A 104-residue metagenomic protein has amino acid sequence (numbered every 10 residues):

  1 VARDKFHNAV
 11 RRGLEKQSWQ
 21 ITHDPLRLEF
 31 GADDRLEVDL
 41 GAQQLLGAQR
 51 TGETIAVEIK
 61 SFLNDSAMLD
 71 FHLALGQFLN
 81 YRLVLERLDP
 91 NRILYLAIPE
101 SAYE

Functional and structural regions predicted by a protein language model:
A2-H7, R11: Nuclease catalytic cores
K5, R35, L73-G76: Generic alpha-helix structural propensity
Q20-I55, D70: Active-site metal-binding core of divalent-cation-utilizing nuclease and nuclease-like domains
Q43-L45, F62, A97-S101: Beta-hairpin (beta-strand-turn-beta-strand) motif
I55, I59-N80, V84-L85: Mg2+/Mn2+-dependent nuclease catalytic core
F71, L83-E104: Nucleic-acid nuclease catalytic cores
